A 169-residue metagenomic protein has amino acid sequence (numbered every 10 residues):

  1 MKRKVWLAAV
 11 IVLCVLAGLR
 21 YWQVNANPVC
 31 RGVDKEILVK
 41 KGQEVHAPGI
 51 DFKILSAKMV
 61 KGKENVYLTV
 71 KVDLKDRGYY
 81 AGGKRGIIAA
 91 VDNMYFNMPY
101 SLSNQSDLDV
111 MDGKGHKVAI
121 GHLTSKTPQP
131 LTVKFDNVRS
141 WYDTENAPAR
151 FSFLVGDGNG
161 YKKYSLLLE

Functional and structural regions predicted by a protein language model:
R3-L13, A17-Q23, G32-G42, D92-S101 (+1 more regions): Surface-exposed edge beta-strand/loop patches
A26-N27: Hydrophobic, helix-length membrane anchors
C30-K63: Low-complexity, acidic Ser/Thr/Pro/Gly-rich terminal tails and inter-domain linkers that flank the onset of structured
H46, S106-D107, K114, V138 (+1 more regions): Exposed regions on extracellular, virion, or secretory-pathway luminal proteins
I54, V70-V72, V133: Buried hydrophobic packing residues in well-ordered domains
K58, L74, F135-N137: Short beta-strand segments enriched in hydrophobic/aromatic residues within well-folded beta-rich domains
V60-K63, D73-T127, L167-E169: The feature marks short-to-medium sequence segments in extracytoplasmic or secretory-pathway proteins
E64-L68: Structural beta-strand segments of beta-rich domains
